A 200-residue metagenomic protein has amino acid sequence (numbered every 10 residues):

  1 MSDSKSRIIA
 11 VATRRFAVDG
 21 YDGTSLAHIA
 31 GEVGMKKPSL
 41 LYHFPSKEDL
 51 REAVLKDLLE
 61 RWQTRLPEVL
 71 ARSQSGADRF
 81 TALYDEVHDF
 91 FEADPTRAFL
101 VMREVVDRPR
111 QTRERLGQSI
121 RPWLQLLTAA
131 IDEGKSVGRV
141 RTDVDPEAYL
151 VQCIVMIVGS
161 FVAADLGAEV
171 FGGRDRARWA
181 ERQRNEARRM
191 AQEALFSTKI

Functional and structural regions predicted by a protein language model:
S6, A10, E52-A82: Amphipathic alpha-helical linker/stalk segments
R7, V11, R15-D49, A53: Helix-turn-helix
V18-D22, D94, V137: Short coil/turn segments at alpha/beta junctions that flank glycine-rich nucleotide-binding fingerprints
K47, V54, L58, W62 (+4 more regions): Hydrophobic/aromatic residues within well-ordered alpha-helical segments
P67-F99, P146-C153, R184, I200: Hydrophobic alpha-helical connector segments
D78, E114-S119, S136-Q152: All-alpha amphipathic helical-bundle segments outside canonical DNA-binding/catalytic cores that form hydrophobic
D89-A93, R121-V137, Q152-I200: C-terminal peripheral helix-coil segments that are non-catalytic and often amphipathic
E92-E114, A164-F171: Amphipathic alpha-helical segments used for helix-helix packing
